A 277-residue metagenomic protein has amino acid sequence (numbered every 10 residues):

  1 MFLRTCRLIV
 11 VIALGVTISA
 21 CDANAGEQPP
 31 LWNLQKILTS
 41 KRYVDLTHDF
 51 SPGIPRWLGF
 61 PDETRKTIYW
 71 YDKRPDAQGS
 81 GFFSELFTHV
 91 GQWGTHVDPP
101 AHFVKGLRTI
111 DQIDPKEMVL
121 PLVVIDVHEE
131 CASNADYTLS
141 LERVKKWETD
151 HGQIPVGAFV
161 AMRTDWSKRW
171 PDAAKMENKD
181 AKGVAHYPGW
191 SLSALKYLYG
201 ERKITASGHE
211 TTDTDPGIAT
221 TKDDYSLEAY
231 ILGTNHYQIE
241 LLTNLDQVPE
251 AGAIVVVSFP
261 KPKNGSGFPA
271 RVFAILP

Functional and structural regions predicted by a protein language model:
M1-V10: Bacterial N-terminal signal peptides that target proteins for export
I9-S19: Bacterial N-terminal signal peptides
C21-P277: Active-/binding-site microenvironments in catalytic and ligand-binding cores
